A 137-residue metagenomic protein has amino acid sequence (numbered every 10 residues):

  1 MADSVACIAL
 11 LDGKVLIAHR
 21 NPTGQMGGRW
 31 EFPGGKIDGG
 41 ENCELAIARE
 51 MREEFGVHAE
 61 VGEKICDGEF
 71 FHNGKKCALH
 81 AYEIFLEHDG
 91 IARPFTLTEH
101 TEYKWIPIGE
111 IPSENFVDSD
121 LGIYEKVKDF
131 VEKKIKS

Functional and structural regions predicted by a protein language model:
M1-L16, K36, D67: Conserved N-terminal beta-strand and adjoining loop/helix that marks the start of the Nudix/MutT-like hydrolase domain
D3-V5, G13, C77-H80, T101: Change "...and in nucleic-acid phosphodiester-cleaving endonucleases..." to "...and in nucleic-acid processing enzymes
C7, P22-T23, E69, R93-L97 (+1 more regions): Short secondary-structure boundary/capping segments
A9-L10, I17, I84, W105: Conserved hydrophobic "DFG−1" position in protein kinase catalytic cores
K14-E53: Conserved Nudix-box catalytic region and its N-terminal flanking loop in Nudix hydrolases and closely related
R29, L97-S137: Nudix hydrolase/Nudix homology domain
H58-A59, G68-R93, E102-G109, V127: Active-site-adjacent beta-strand/loop module that shapes the phosphate/pyrophosphate-binding cleft
